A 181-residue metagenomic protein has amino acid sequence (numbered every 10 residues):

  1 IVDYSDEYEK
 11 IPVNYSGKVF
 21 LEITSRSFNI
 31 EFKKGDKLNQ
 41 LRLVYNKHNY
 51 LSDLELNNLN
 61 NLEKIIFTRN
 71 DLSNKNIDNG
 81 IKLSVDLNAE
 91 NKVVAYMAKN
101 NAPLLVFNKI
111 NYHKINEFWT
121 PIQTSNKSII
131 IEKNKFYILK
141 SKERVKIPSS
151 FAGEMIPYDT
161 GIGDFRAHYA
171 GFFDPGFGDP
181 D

Functional and structural regions predicted by a protein language model:
I1-D181: DUTPase catalytic domain/fold
